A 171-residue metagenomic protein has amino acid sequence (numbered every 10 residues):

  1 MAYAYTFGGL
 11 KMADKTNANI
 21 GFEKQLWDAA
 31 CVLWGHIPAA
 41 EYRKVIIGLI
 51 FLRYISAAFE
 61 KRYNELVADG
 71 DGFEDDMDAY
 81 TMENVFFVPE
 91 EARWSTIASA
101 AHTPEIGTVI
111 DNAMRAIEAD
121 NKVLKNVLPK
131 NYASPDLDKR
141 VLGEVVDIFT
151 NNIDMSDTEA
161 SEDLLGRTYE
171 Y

Functional and structural regions predicted by a protein language model:
A2-Y171: Non-catalytic, mostly N-terminal accessory regions of nucleic-acid modification and defense proteins
